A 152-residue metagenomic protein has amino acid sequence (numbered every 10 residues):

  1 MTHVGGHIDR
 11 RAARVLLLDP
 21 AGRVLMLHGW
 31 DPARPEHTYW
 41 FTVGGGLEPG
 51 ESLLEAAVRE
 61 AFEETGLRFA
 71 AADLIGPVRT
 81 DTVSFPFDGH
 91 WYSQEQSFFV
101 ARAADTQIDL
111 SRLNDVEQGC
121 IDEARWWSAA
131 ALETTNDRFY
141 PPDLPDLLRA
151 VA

Functional and structural regions predicted by a protein language model:
T2-F41, L54, F69: N-terminal strand-loop-strand
H7-I8, E36-Y39, G89-E95, V116-I121: A generic structural micro-feature
R11-A13, G22, Q94-S97, D122: Change "...and in nucleic-acid phosphodiester-cleaving endonucleases..." to "...and in nucleic-acid processing enzymes
L17, H28, V100-R102, S128: Short, well-ordered beta-strand micro-motif
L27, G50, L132-T135: Residues that scaffold the ATP/ADP-binding catalytic core of kinase and kinase-like folds
R34, T38, D105-A152: Nudix hydrolase/Nudix homology domain
T42-P77: The catalytic Nudix box helix
D81-S111, L147: Active-site-adjacent beta-strand/loop module that shapes the phosphate/pyrophosphate-binding cleft
